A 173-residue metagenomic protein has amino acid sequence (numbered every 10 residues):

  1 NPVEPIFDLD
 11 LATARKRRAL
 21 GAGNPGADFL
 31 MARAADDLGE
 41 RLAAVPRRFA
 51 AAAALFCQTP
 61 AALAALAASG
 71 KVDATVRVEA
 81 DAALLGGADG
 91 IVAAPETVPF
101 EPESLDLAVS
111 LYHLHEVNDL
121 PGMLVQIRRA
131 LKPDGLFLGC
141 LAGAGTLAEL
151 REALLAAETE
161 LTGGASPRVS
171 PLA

Functional and structural regions predicted by a protein language model:
N1-F49: Class I SAM-dependent methyltransferase Rossmann-like catalytic core, especially the SAM/SAH-binding loop
L30-A34, Q58, S170-A173: Soluble or luminal CAZymes and related metallo-dependent hydrolases
M31-A35, L120, G143-L147: Conserved donor sugar-nucleotide recognition element shared by glycan-biosynthetic enzymes
G39-L107, P121-V125: Class I SAM-dependent methyltransferase SAM/SAH-binding core
S110-H113: A short beta-strand submotif of the Rossmann-like class I SAM-dependent methyltransferase core that lines
H115-D119: A short His-aromatic
P121-L136: A short glycine-rich, Lys/Arg-flanked "PGG" loop and its adjoining helix->strand segment in the class I
L138-A173: Conserved catalytic/acceptor-binding region of the Class I
